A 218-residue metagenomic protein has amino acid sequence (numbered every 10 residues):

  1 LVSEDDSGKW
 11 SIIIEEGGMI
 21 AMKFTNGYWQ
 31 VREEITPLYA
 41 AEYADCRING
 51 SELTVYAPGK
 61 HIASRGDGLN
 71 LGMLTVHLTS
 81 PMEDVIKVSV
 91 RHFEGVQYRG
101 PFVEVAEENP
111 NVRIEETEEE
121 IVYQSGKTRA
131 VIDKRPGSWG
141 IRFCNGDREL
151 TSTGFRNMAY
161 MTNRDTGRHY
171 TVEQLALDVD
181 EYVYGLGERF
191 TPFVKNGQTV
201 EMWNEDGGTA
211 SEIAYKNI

Functional and structural regions predicted by a protein language model:
E4-A21: Short, Lys/Arg-enriched N-terminal segments with co-localized hydrophobic residues within the first ~10-30 amino acids
D6, G18, G27, V31-E34 (+2 more regions): Terminal low-complexity, poorly structured segments
M22-T25, G68-N70, R91-F93, N111-I218: Catalytic and substrate-binding clefts that recognize carbohydrates or anionic sugar/phosphate headgroups
F24-S64, N70-E119: A low-complexity, Ser/Thr/Gly/Pro-enriched, surface-exposed linker/loop concept that marks segments flanking
